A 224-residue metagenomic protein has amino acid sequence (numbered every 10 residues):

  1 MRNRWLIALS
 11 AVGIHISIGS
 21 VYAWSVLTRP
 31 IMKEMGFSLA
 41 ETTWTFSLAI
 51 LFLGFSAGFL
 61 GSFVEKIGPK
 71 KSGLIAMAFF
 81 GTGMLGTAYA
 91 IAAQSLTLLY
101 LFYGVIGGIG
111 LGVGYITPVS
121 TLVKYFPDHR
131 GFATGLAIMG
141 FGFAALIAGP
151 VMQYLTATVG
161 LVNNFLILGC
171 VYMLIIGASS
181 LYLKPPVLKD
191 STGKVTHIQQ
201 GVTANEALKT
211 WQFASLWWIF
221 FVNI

Functional and structural regions predicted by a protein language model:
R2-A23, L208-I224: Pair of pore-lining "gating" transmembrane helices in MFS-fold secondary transporters
H15-I16, G83, L96-V113, F221: Hydrophobic core of transmembrane alpha-helices in multi-pass small-molecule transporters, especially MFS/SLC-type
I31, L111-F126, A133-T134: Intracellular juxtamembrane helix-capping segments at the cytosolic ends of symmetry-related transmembrane helices
S56-P69: Helix-to-loop junctions at the C-terminal end of transmembrane segments in multipass secondary transporters
K70-G73, L99: Primarily marks hydrophobic transmembrane alpha-helices of the MFS/SLC 12-helix fold
A78-A93: C-terminal ends and interior cores of transmembrane alpha-helices in multi-pass membrane transporters/permeases
L136-A137, F141-V187: Helix-loop-helix hairpin linking two adjacent transmembrane segments in secondary transporters
K184-V202: Flexible cytoplasmic inter-helical loops of multi-pass small-molecule transporters
